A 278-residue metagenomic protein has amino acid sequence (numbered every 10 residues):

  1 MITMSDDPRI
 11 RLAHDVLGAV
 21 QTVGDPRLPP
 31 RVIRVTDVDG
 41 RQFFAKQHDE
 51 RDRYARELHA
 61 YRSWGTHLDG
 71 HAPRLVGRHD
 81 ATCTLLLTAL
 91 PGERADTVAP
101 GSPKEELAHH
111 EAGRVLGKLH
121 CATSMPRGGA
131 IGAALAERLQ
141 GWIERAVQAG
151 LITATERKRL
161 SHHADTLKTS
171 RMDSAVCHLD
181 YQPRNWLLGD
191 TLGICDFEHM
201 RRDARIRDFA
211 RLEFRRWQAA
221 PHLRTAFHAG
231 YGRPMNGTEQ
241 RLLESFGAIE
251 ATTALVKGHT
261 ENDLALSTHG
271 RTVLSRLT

Functional and structural regions predicted by a protein language model:
M1-L28, D52, R56: N-terminal charged segments
M4-V16, C121-L179, G270-R276: An alpha-helical support segment within catalytic cores of ATP-dependent transferases
G24-A130: ATP-binding pocket architecture of kinase catalytic cores
R31-T36, H162-F209: Active-site acidic catalytic loop and adjacent metal/ATP-binding pocket of ATP-dependent phosphoryl transfer enzymes
D52, R94, W186, R202-A204 (+1 more regions): Conserved protein kinase catalytic core
Y61, P103-K104, G193, A210-L212 (+1 more regions): Glycine-rich, phosphate-binding/catalytic loops in enzymes
L87-S102, C121, Q140-V147, I249-A265: A glycine-centered beta->alpha junction motif in the catalytic cores of kinase/phosphotransferase enzymes
I206-M235, G247-L264, V273-R276: Active-site activation/catalytic loop segments of kinase-like enzymes and analogous catalytic loops in related
